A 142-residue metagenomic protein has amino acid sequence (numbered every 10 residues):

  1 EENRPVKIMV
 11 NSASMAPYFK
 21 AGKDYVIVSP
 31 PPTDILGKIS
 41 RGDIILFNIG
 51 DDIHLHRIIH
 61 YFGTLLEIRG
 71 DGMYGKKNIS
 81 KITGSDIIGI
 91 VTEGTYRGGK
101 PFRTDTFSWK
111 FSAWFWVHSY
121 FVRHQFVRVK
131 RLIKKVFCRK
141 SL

Functional and structural regions predicted by a protein language model:
E1-L142: Extended hydrophobic leader/signal-anchor segments used for secretion and membrane insertion
